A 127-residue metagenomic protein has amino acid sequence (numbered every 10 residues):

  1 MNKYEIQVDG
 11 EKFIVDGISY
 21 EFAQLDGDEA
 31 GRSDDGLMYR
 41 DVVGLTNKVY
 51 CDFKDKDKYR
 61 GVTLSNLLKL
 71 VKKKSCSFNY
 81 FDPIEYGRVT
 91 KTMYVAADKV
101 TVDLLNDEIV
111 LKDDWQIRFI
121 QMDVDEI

Functional and structural regions predicted by a protein language model:
M1-I127: Extracellular/virion structural assembly segments
